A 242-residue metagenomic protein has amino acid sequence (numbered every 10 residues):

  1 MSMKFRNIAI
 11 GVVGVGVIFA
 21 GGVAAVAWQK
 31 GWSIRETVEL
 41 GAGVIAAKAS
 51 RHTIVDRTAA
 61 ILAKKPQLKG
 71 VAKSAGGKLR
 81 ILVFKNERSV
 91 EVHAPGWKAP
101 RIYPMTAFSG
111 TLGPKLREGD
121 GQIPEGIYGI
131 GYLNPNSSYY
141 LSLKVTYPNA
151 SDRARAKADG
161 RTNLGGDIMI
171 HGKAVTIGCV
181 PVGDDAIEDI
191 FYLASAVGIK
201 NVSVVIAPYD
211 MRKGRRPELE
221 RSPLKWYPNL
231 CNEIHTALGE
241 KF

Functional and structural regions predicted by a protein language model:
S2-I177, D184-F242: N-terminal pre-domains immediately preceding structured catalytic cores
